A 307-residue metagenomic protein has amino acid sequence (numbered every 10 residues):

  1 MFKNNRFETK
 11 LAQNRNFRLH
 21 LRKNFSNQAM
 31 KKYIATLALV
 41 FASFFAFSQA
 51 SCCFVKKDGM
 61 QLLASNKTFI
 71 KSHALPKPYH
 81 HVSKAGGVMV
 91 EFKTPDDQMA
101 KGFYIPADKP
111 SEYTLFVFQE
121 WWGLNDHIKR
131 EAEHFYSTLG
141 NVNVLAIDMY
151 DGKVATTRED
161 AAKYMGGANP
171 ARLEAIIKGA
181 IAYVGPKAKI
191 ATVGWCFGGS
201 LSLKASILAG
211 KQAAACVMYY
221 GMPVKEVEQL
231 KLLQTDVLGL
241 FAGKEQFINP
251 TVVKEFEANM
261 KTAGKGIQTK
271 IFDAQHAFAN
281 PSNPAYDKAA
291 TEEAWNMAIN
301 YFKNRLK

Functional and structural regions predicted by a protein language model:
S51-K84, V88-V184: Serine-hydrolase catalytic machinery in alpha/beta-hydrolase-like enzymes
E131, N249-N259: Short alpha-helix in the alpha/beta-hydrolase fold that links the catalytic acid
G185-W195: Alpha/beta-hydrolase fold nucleophile elbow
G194-G198, S202: Gly/Ala-rich beta-loop-alpha elbow adjacent to hydrolase catalytic centers
Q212-M222: A conserved short beta-strand
G239-F241: Short beta-strand/loop motif that positions the catalytic acidic residue of the alpha/beta-hydrolase fold
K244-I248: Acidic catalytic loop of the alpha/beta-hydrolase fold
A263-K307: C-terminal catalytic histidine-bearing segment of alpha/beta-hydrolase fold enzymes
